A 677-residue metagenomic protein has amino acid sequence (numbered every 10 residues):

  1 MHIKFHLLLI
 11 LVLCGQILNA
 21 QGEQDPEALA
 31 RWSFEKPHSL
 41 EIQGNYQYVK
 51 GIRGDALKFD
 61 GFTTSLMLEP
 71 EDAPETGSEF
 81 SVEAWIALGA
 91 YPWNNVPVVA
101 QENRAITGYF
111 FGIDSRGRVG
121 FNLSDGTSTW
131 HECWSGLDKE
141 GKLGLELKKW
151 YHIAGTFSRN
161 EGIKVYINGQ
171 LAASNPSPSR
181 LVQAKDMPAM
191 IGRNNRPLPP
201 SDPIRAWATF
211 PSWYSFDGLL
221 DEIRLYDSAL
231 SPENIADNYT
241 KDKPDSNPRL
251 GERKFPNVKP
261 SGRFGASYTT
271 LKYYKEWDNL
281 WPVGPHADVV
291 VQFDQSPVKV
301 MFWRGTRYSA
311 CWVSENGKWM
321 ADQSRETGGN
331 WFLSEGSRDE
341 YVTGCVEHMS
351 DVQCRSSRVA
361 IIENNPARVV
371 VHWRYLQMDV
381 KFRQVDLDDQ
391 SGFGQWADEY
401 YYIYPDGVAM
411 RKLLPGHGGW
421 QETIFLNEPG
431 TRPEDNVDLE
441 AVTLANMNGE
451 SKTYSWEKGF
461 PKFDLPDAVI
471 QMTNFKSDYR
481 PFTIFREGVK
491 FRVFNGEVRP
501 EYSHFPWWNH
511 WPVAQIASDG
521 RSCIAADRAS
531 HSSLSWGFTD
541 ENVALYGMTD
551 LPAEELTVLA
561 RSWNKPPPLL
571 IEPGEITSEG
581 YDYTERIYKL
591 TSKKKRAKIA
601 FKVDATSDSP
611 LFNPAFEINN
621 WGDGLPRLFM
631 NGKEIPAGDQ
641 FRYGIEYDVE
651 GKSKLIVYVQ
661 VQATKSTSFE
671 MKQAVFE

Functional and structural regions predicted by a protein language model:
H6-Q16: Bacterial N-terminal signal peptides
Q21-L250: Extracellular glycan-associated modules
F264-S357, P366, M378, G392: Acidic-aromatic substrate-binding/catalytic surfaces of carbohydrate-active enzymes
T269-E276, V469-E575, V649-T667, M671-Q673: Beta-strand-rich recognition/accessory modules
G336-M410, W420: Extended, loop-rich substrate-binding clefts of extracytoplasmic carbohydrate-active enzymes
D388-D389, V408-N448: Acidic (Asp/Glu-rich), glycine- and aromatic
Q421-L426, T473-S477, F485-E487, D604-G624: Surface-exposed beta-strand/loop patches in extracellular or lumenal glycoproteins
E554-E677: C-terminal beta-sandwich/jelly-roll accessory domains of carbohydrate-active enzymes
